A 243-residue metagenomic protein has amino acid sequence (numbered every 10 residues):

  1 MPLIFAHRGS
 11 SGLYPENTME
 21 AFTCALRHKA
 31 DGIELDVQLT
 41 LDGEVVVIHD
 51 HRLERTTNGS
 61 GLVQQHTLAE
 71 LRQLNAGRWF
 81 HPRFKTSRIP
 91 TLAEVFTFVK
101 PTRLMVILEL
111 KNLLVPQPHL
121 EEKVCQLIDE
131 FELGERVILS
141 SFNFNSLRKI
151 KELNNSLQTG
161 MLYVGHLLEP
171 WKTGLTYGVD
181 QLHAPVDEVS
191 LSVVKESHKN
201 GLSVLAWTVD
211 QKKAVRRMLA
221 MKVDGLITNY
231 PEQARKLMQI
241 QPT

Functional and structural regions predicted by a protein language model:
M1-T243: Phosphate-group recognition and catalysis centered on beta-loop-alpha active-site segments
